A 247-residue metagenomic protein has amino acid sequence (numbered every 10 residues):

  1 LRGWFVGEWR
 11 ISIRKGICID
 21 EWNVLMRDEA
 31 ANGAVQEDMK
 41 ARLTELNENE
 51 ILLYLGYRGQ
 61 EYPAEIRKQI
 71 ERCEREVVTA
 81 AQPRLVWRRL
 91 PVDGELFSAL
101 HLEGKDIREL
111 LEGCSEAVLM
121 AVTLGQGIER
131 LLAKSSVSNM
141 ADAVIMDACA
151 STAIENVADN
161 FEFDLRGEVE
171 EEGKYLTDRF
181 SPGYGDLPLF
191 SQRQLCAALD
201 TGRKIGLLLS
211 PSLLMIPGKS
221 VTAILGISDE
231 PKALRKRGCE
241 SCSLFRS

Functional and structural regions predicted by a protein language model:
W22-M146: Active-site helix-to-loop segments that bind/position phosphate- or nucleotide-bearing substrates and donors across
E65-K68, R72, C149-T152, N156 (+1 more regions): Conserved active-site and cofactor/substrate-binding residues in soluble primary-metabolism enzymes
R75-Q82, R166, E170, D200 (+1 more regions): Generic secondary-structure signature for well-ordered alpha-helical cores
S136-D186: Long, amphipathic alpha-helical coupling/dimerization segments that relay conformational signals between
E172-G238, L244-S247: Short terminal or interdomain "cap/linker" segment that borders an active site or interface and mediates
